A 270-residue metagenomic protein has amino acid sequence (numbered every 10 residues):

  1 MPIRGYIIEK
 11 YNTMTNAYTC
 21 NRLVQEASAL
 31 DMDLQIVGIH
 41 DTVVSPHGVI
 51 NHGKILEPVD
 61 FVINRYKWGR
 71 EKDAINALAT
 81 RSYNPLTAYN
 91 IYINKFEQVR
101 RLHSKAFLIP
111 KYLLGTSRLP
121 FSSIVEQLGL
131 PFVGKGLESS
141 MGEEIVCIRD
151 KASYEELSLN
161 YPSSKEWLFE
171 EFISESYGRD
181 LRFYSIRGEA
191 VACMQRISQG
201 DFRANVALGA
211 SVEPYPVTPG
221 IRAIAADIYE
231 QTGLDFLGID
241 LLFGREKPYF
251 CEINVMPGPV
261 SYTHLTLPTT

Functional and structural regions predicted by a protein language model:
P2-E9, L56, A79-T80, T87-G178 (+1 more regions): Active-site nucleotide/adenylate-binding loops and adjacent lid/helix of ATP-dependent enzymes
K10-L114: Conserved N-proximal alpha/beta basic substrate-recognition cap immediately N-terminal to, or forming the N-lobe
K67-G69, A88-Y89, A190, R196 (+1 more regions): Short glycine-enriched loops at secondary-structure junctions
K67-G69, L137-S139, M256: Short glycine-rich anion-binding loops that position phosphate/pyrophosphate groups of nucleotides and phosphorylated
E71-K72, G142, K247: Glycine/Thr-rich phosphate-binding loops of Rossmann-like dinucleotide-binding domains
E143-Q231: Phosphate-binding site of ATP-dependent enzymes
Y229-S261: Conserved metal-phosphate-binding beta-hairpin within the catalytic cores of diverse ATP-dependent phosphoryl-transfer
T263-T269: Conserved small/polar residues in nucleotide/adenosyl-binding loops
